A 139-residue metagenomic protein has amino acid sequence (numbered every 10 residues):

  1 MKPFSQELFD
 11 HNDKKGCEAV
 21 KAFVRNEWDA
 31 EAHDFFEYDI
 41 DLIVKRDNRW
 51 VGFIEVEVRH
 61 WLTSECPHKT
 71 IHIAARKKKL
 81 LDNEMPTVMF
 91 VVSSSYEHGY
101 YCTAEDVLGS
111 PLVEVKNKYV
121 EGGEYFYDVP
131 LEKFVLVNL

Functional and structural regions predicted by a protein language model:
M1-F36: Acidic-basic catalytic patches of nuclease active cores, encompassing PD-(D/E)XK and other metal-cofactor nuclease
H11, S94-L139: Non-catalytic C-terminal interaction segments of nucleic acid-processing enzymes
V20, V24, A30, L42-V44 (+6 more regions): Hydrophobic beta-strand residues in large extracellular and virion-surface proteins
H33-D34, I43-K45, L81-D82: Short, conserved, surface-exposed binding loops centered on an aromatic residue
F35-F36, V56-E57, V92-S93: Short His-Asn-centered micro-motif
D39-I40, W50-V51, E84-M89, Y96-G99: Short, surface-exposed beta-edge/turn micro-motifs
L42-S64: Conserved catalytic cores of phosphodiester-cleaving nucleases, focusing on short active-site segments
R59-N83: Mg2+/Mn2+-dependent nuclease catalytic core
